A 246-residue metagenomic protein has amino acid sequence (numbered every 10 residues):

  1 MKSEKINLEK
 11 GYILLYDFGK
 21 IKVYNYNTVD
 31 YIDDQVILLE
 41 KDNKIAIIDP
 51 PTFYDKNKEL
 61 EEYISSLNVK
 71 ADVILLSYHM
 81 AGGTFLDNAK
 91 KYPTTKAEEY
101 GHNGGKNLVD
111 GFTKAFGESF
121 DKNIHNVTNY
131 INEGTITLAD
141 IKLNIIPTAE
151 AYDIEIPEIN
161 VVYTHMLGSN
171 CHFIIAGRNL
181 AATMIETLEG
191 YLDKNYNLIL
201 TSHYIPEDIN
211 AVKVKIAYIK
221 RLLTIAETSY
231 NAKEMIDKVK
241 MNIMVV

Functional and structural regions predicted by a protein language model:
K2, Y100, L192-L198, I205-V246: Accessory terminal helices/loops
K5-K10, Y100-A151: Metallo-beta-lactamase
N7-Y63, Y152-M166: Conserved beta-strand hairpin/beta-sheet module of binuclear metal-dependent hydrolase folds, prominently
Y16-D17, G82-K90, H102, T137: Short loop/helix-cap segments at secondary-structure boundaries that form the rim of catalytic
V29, D49-P51, L75-H79, T94-T95 (+2 more regions): Active-site-proximal beta-strand/loop segments in catalytic clefts of secreted hydrolases
K44, Y54-P93, N129, N195-Y196: Active-site metal-binding motif and surrounding structural segment of the metallo-beta-lactamase
T52-F53, K142-K215, K220-R221: Metallo-beta-lactamase
